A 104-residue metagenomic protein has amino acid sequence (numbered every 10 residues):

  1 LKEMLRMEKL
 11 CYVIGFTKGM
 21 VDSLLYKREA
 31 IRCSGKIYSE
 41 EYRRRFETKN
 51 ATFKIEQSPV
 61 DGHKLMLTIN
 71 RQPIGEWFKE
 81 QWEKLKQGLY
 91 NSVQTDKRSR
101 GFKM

Functional and structural regions predicted by a protein language model:
L1-K103: Gram-negative host-targeted secretion-system effectors, predominantly Type III and Type IV, recognized via long
